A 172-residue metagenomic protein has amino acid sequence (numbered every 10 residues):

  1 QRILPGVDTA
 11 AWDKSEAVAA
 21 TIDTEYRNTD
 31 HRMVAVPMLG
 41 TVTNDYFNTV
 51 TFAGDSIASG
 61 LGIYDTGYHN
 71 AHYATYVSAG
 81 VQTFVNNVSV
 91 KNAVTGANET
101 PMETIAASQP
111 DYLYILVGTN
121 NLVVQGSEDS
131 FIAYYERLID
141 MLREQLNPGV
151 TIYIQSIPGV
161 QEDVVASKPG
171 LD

Functional and structural regions predicted by a protein language model:
Q1-A53, A58-I63: N-terminal secretory targeting modules
G40-A133: Conserved SGNH/GDSL esterase-like catalytic core that processes O-acyl groups on lipids and polysaccharides
E103-T104, R137, M141-Q145: A generic secondary-structure signal
L116, Q155-S156: Alpha/beta-hydrolase-fold catalytic nucleophile elbow
N121, P158-Q161: Active-site-proximal loop/turn and secondary-structure-junction residues that shape catalytic pockets, frequently
E128-L138, L171-D172: Charged helix-capping and loop-helix junction motifs
L146-T151: A short helix->loop->beta-strand "cap" motif at the edges of active sites that frequently abuts
Q161-D172: Substrate-gating cap/lid alpha-helix
